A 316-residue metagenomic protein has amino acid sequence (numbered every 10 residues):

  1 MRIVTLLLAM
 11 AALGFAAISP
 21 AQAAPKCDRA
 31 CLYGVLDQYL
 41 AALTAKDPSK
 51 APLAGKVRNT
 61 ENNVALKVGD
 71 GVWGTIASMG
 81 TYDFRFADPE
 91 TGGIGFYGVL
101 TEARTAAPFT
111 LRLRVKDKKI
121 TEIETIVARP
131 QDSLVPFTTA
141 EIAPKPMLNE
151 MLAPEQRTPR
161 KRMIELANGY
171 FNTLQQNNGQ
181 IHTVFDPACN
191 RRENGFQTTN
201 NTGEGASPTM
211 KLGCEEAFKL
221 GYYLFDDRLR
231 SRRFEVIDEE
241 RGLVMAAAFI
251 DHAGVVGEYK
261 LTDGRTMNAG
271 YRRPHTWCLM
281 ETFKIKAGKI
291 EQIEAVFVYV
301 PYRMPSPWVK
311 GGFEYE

Functional and structural regions predicted by a protein language model:
M1-V4: Positively charged n-region of N-terminal signal peptides that target proteins for export
L7-A16: Bacterial N-terminal signal peptides
I18-P20: An extracellular/luminal cadherin ectodomain-centered signature
Q22-E316: C-terminal and inter-domain tail/linker signature
